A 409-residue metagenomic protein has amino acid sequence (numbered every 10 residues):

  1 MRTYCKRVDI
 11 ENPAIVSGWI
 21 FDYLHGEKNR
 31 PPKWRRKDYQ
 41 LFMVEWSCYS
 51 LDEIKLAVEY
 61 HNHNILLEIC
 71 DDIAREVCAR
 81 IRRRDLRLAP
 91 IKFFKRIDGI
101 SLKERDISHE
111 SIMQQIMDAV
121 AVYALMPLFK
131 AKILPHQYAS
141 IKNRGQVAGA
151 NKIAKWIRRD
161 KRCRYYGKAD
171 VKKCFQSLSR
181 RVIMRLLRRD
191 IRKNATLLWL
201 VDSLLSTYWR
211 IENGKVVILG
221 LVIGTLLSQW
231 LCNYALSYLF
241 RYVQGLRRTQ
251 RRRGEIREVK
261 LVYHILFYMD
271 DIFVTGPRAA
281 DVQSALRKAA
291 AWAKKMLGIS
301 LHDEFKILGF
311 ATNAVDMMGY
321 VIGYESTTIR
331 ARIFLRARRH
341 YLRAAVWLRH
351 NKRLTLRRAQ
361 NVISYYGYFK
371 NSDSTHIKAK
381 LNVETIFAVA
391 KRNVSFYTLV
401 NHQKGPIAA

Functional and structural regions predicted by a protein language model:
M1-C5, I10, Q115, A119 (+6 more regions): Right-hand nucleic-acid polymerase module
M1-R75, K404-A409: Non-catalytic, polymerase-adjacent accessory regions of viral genome-replication enzymes
I54-H63, A89-I116, I133-R144, Y208-N233 (+1 more regions): Short, conserved non-catalytic motifs in the polymerase core
C70-D71, L86-P90: Extended, charge-enriched "interface" segments that sit outside catalytic cores
I73-R83, Q283-L297: Inter-domain linker/hinge segments that demarcate the starts of reverse transcriptase and RNase H-type modules
A89-I91, L266-D270, E304: Short Gly/Ser/Thr- and Asp/Glu-enriched loop/turn motifs at secondary-structure junctions
V122-S179: Active-site-proximal segment of RNA-dependent polymerases
A154-M269, F273-K288, G309, K378-A379: Conserved polymerase palm-domain catalytic core
